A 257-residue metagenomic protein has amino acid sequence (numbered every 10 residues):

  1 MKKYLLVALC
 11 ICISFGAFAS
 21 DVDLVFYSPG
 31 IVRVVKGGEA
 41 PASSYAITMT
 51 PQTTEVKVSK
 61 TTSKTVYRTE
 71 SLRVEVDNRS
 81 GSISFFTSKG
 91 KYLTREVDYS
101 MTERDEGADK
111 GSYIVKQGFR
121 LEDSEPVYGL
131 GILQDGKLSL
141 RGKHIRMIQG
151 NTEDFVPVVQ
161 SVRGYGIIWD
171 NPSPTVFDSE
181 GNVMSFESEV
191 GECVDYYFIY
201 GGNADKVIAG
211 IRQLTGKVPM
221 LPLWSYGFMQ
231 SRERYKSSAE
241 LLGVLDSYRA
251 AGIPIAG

Functional and structural regions predicted by a protein language model:
M1, F15-S225, Q230-E233, S238-D246: N-terminal accessory segment at the very beginning of proteins
Y4-I13: Sec-dependent N-terminal signal peptides
G243-G257: Catalytic domains of carbohydrate-active enzymes, especially glycoside hydrolases
